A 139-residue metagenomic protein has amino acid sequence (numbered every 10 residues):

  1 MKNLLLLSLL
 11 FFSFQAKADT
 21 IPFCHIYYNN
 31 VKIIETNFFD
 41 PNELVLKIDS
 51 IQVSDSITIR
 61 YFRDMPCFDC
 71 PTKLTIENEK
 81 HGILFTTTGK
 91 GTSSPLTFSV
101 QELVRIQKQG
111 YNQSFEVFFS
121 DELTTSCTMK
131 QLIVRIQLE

Functional and structural regions predicted by a protein language model:
M1-I21: Bacterial Sec-dependent N-terminal signal peptides
K17-E139: Terminal leader/tail segments of proteins
